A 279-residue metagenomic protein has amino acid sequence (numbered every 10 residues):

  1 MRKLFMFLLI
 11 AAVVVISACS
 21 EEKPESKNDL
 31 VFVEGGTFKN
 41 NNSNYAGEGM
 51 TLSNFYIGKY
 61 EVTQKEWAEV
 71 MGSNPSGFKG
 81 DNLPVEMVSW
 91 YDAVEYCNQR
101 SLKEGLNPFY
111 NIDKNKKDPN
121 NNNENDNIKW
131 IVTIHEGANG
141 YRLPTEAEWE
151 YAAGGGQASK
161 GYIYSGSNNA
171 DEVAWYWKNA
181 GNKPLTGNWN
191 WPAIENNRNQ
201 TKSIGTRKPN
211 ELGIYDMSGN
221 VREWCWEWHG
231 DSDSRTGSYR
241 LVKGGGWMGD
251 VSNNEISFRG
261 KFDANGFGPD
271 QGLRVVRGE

Functional and structural regions predicted by a protein language model:
R2-L9: Sec-dependent signal peptide recognition, specifically the positively charged N-region followed immediately by
I16-A18: C-terminal motif of bacterial Sec signal peptides marking the signal peptidase cleavage site
S20-E25: Bacterial lipoprotein signal-peptidase II cleavage site
S26-S76, D81-S101, G219: A short glycine-rich, aromatic-capped structural motif
V33, V62, P144, G249 (+1 more regions): A conserved hydrophobic position in a structured secondary element of the catalytic/binding core that shapes
S43-G47, W130-I131, R259-A264: Short, P/G- and charge-enriched loop/turn segments at secondary-structure junctions
K79, W90-G260, P269: Functional-site microenvironments in short loops/helix caps that host divalent-cation chemistry
G268-E279: Short, structured beta-strand segments at or near domain termini in extracellular proteins/domains
